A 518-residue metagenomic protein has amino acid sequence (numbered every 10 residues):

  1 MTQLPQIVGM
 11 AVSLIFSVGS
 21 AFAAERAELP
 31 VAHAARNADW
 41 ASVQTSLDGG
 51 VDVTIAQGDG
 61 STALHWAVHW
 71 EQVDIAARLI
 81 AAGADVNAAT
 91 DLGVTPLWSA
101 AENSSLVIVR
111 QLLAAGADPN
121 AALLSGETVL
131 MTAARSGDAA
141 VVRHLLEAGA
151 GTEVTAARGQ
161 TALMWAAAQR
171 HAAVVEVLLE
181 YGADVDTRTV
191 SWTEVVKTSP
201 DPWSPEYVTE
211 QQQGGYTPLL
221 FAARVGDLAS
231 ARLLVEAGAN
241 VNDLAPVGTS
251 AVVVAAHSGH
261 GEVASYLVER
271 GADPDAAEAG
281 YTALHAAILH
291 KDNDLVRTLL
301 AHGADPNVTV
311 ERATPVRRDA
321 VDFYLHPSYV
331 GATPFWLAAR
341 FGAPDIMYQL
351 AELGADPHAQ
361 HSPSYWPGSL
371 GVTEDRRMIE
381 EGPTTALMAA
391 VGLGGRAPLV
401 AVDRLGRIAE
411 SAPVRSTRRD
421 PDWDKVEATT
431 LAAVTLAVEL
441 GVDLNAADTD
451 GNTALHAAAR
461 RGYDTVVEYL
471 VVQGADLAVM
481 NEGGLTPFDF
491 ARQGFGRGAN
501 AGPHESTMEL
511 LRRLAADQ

Functional and structural regions predicted by a protein language model:
G9-G19: Bacterial N-terminal signal peptides
A24-W66: N-terminal segments that cap or nucleate solenoid repeat domains
H33-N37, W66-Q72, S99-S105, T132-D138 (+13 more regions): Ankyrin repeat A-helix N-terminal signature
D39-L47, Q72-I80, S105-L113, D138-L146 (+9 more regions): Ankyrin repeat structural motif
Q57, T90, L123, A156 (+10 more regions): Ankyrin repeat boundary/linker residues
L477-A516: Leucine-rich solenoid repeat scaffolds
